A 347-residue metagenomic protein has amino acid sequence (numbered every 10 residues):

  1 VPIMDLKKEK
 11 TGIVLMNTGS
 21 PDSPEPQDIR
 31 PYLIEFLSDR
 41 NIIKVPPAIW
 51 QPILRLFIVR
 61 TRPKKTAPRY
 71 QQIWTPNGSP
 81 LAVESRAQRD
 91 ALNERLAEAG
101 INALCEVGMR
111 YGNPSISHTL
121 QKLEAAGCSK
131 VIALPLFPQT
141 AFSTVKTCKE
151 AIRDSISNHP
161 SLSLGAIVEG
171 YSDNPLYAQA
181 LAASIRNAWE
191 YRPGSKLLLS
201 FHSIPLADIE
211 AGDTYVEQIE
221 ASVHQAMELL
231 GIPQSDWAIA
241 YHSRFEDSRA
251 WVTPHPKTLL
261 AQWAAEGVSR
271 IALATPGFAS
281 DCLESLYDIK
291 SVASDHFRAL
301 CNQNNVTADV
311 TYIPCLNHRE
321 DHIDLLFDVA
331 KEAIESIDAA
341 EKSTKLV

Functional and structural regions predicted by a protein language model:
P2-V347: Active-site-proximal alpha-helix that buttresses catalytic centers in soluble enzyme cores
